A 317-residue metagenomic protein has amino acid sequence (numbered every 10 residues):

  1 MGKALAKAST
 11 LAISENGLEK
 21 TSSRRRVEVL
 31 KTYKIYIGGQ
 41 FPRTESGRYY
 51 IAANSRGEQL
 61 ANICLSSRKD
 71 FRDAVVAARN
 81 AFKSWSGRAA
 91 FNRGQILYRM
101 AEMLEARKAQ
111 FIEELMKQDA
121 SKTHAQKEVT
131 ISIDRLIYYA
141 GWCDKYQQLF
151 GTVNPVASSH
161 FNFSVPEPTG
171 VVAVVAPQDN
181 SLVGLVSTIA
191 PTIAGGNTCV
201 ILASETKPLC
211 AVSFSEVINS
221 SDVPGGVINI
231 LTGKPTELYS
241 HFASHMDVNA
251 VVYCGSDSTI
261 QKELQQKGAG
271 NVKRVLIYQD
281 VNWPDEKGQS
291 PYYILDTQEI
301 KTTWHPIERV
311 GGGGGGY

Functional and structural regions predicted by a protein language model:
G2-H160: N-terminal Rossmann-like NAD(P)+-binding subdomain of aldehyde/semialdehyde dehydrogenases
G2-N16, R24-R25, D134-L149, F163 (+1 more regions): C-terminal segments
S55, G141-P224: Conserved small-residue-rich beta-alpha loop and adjacent elements that most often cradle the phosphate/pyrophosphate
G57, R93, G196, I228 (+1 more regions): Residue-level signal for inorganic ion chemistry
H124, H160, E237-L238, I260: Short acidic active-site motifs
F161-N162, I230-M246: A structured beta-alpha segment of the ubiquitous adenosine-cofactor-binding alpha/beta core
A190, A250-C254: Periplasmic-binding protein-like
A190-I193, H241, K267: Hydrophobic/aromatic ligand-binding patch that stacks against planar heteroaromatic rings of cofactors or nucleotides
